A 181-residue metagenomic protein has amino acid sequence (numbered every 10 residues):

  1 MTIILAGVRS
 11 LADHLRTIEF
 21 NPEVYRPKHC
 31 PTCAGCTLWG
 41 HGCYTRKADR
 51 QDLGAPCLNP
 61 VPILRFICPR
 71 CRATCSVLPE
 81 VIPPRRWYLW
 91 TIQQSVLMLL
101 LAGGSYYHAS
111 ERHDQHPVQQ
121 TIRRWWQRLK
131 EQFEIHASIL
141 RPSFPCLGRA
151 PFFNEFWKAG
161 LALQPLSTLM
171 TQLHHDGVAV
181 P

Functional and structural regions predicted by a protein language model:
M1-D13, P22-K28, I122-R124, E134-P181: Long C-terminal interaction/binding lobes of large macromolecular proteins
M1-P83: Short, conserved DNA-binding cores of transcription-related domains
E23, A102, Q115-V118: Active-site-proximal structural scaffolding
G35, Q127, E131: Residue-level detection of the helix-turn-helix DNA-binding "recognition helix"
P84-Y88: Active-site beta-loop-alpha junctions of metal-dependent nucleic acid enzymes, especially the RNase H-like/DDE
L89-G104: Short, amphipathic alpha-helical "recognition" segments used to contact nucleic acids or chromatin
Y107-W125: Short, basic interhelical loop/turn and adjoining N-cap of the next helix at nucleic-acid- or acidic-partner-contacting
H116, L129, H136, L140: The DNA-recognition helices of helix-turn-helix-type DNA-binding domains
